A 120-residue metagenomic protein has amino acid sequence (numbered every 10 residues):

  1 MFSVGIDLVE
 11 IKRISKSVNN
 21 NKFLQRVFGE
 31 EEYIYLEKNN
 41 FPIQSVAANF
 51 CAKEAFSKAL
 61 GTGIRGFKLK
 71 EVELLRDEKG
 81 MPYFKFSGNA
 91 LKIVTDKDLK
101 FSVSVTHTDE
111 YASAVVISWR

Functional and structural regions predicted by a protein language model:
M1-R120: Core catalytic alpha/beta fold that binds nucleotide/phospho-ligands
